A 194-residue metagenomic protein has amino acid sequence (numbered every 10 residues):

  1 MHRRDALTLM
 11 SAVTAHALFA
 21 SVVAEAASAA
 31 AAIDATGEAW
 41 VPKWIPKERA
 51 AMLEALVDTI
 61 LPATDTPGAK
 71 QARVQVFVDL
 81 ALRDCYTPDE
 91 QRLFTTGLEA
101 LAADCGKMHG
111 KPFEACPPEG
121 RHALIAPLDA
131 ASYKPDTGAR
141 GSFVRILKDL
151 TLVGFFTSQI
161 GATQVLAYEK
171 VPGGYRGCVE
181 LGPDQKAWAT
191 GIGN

Functional and structural regions predicted by a protein language model:
M1-A17: N-terminal secretory signal peptides and thylakoid transit peptides that target proteins across membranes
M10-S11, V23, L128, F155: Enrichment for repetitive, rod-forming helical segments
A17-A55: C-terminal segment of N-terminal export signals and the immediately downstream linker at the start of the mature
G37-A39, E48-A55, T59, R73-N194: Mature-region segments of soluble proteins
P67: Helix-loop segments that flank and shape redox-cofactor active sites
K70: Gly/Ser/Thr-rich beta-alpha loop segments that engage phosphate groups in nucleotides
